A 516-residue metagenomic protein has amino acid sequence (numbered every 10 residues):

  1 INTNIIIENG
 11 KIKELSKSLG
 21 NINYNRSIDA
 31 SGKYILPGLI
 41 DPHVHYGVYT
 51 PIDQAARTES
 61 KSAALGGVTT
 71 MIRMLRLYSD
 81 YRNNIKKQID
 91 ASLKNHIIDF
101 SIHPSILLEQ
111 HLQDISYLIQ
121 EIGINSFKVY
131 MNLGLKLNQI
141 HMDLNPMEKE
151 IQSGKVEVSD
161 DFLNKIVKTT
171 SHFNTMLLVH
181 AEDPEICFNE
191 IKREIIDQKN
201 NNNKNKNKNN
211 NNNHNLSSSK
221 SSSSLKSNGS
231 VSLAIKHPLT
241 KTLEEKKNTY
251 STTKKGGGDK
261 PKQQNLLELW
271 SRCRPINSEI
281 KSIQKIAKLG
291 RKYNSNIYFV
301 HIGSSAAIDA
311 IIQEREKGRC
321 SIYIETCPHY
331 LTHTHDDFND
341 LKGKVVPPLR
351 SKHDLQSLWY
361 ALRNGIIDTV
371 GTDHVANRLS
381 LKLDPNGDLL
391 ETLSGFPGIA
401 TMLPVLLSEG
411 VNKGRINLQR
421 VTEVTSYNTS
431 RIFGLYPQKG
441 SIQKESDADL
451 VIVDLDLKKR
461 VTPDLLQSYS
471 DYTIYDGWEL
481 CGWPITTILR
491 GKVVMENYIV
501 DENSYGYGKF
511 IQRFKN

Functional and structural regions predicted by a protein language model:
I1-L36: Histidine-rich, glycine-flanked metal-binding segment
G10, G32, H43, A63 (+13 more regions): Divalent metal-coordination and catalytic microenvironments
S27-N95: Metal-associated gating/positioning segment near the N- to mid-region
M71-R73, S101-P104, N296-H301: Short catalytic-loop micro-motif centered on adjacent basic/acidic residues
K94-I106: A glycine-rich helix N-cap at a beta->alpha junction
D114-V129, L135-N210, H214-V370: Histidine/acidic residue-rich metal-binding segments in metalloenzymes
L267-N294, K342-G343, N364, D368-V370 (+1 more regions): His/Asp/Glu-enriched, well-ordered alpha-helical/loop segment that forms or immediately abuts the divalent-metal
D384-D388, K444-I511: C-terminal cap of metal-dependent C-N hydrolases
